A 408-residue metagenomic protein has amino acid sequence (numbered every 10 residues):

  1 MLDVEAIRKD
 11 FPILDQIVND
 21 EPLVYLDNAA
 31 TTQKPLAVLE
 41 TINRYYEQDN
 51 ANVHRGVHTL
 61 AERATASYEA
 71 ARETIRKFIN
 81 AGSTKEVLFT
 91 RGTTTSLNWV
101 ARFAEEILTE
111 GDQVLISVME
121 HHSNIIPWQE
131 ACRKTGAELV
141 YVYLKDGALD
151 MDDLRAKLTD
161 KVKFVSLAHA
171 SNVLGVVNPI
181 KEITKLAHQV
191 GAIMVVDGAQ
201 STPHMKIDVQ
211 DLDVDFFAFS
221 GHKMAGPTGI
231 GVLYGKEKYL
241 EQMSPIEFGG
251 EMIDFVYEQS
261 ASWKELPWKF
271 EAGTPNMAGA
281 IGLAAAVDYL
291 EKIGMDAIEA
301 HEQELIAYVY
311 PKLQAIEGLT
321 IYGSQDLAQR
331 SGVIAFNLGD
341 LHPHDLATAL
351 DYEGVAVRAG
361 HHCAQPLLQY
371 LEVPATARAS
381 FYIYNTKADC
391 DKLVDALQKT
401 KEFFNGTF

Functional and structural regions predicted by a protein language model:
M1-F408: Pyridoxal 5′-phosphate
